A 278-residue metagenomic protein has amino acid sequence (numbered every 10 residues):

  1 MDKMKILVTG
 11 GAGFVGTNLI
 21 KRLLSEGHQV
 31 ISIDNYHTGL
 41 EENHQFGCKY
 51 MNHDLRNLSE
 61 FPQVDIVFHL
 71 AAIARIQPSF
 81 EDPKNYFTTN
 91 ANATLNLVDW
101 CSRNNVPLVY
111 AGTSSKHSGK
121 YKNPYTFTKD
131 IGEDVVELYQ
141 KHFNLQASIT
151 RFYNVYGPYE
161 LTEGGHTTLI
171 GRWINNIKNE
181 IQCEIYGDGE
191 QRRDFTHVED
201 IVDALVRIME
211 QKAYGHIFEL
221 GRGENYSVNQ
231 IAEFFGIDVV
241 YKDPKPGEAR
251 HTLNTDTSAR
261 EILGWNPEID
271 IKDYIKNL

Functional and structural regions predicted by a protein language model:
M1-V155, E199, W265: N-terminal Rossmann-like NAD(P)+-binding domain of SDR-like oxidoreductases, especially those catalyzing
G10, L19, I177-L278: C-terminal substrate-binding subdomain of Rossmann-fold SDR/epimerase-dehydratase oxidoreductases
H53, K120, T162-H166, E224 (+1 more regions): Residue-level signature of the cytosolic catalytic core of signaling kinases
D65, Q77, K84, L95 (+7 more regions): Residues in well-ordered alpha-helical elements
A71-A74, Y86, L161, E190-T196 (+1 more regions): Glycosyltransferase donor-binding loop in the core domain
L97, V136, W173, A259-R260: Structural element of the ATP-grasp superfamily
P124-T126, D130, D134-R193, V198-R207 (+2 more regions): NAD(P)-dependent short-chain dehydrogenase/reductase
